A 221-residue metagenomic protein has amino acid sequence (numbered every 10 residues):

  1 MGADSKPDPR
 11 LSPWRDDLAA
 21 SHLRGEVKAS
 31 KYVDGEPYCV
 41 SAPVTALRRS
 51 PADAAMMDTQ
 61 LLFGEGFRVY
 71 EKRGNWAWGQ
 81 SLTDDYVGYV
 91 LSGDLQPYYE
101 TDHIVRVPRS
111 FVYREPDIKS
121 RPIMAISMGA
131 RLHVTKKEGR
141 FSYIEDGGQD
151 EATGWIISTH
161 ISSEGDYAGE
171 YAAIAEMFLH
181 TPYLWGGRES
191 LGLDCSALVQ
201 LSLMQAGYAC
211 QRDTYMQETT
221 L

Functional and structural regions predicted by a protein language model:
M1-E36, A52, T59, E65-G74 (+4 more regions): Boundary regions of SH3-family modules and the immediately adjacent low-complexity/disordered segments in eukaryotic
A42-A52, R106-D117, D213-L221: Short, structured beta-strand/loop micro-motifs enriched in basic residues and often containing a Trp
H133-V134, Q200: Surface-exposed interaction/gating patches
Y183-A197, L201-L221: Catalytic cysteine-centered active-site loop
